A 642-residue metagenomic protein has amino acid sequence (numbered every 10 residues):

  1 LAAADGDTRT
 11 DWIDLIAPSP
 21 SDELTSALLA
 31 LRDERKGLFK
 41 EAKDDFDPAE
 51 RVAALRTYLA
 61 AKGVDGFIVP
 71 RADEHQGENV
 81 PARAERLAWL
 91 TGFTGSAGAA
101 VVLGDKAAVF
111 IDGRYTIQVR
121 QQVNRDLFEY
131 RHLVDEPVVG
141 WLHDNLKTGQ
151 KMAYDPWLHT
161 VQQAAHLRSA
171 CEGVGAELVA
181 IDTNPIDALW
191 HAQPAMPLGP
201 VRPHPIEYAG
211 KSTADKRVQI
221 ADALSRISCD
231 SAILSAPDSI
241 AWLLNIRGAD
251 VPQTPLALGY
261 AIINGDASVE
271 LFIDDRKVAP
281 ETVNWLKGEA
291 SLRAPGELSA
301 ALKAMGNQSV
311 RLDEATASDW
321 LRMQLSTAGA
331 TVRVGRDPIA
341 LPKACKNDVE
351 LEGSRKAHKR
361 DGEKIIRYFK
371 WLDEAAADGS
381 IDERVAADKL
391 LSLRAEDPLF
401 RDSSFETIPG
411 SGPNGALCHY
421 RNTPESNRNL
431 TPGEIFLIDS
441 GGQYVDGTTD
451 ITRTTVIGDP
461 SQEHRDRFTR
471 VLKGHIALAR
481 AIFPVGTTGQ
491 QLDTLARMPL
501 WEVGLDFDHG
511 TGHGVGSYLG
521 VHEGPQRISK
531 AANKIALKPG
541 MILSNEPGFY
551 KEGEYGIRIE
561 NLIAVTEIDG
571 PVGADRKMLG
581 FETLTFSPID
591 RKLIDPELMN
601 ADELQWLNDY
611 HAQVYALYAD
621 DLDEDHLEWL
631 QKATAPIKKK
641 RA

Functional and structural regions predicted by a protein language model:
A2-A4: Amphipathic alpha-helical segments that form the core helices of the histone-fold
G6-A42: Aromatic-anchored, charged helix-turn/loop surface patch used as a conserved interaction hotspot
K40-A642: Active-site neighborhoods and metal-handling regions in enzymes and metal-associated proteins
